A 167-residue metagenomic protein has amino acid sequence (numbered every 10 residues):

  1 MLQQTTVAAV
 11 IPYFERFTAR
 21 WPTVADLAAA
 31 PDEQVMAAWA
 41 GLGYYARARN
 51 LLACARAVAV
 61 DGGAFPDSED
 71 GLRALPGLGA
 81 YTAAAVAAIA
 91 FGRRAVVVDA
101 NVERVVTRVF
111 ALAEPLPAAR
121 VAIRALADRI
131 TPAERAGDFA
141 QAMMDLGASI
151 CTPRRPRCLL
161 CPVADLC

Functional and structural regions predicted by a protein language model:
L2-L166: Catalytic cores of DNA base-excision repair glycosylases
